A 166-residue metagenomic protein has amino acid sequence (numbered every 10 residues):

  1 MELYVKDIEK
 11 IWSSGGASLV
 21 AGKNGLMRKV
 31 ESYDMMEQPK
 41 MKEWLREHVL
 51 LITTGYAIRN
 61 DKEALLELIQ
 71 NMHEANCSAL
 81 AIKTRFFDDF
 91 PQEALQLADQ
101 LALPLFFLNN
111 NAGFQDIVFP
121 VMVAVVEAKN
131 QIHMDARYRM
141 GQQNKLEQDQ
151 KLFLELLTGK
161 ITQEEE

Functional and structural regions predicted by a protein language model:
M1-E166: Alpha-helical/coil-rich non-catalytic "connector" segments in signaling and regulatory proteins
